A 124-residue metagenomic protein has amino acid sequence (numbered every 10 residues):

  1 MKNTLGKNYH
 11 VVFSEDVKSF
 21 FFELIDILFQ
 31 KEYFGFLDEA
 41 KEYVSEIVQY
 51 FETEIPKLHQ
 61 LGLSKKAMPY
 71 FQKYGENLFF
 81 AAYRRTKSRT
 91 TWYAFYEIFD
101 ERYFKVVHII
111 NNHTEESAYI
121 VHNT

Functional and structural regions predicted by a protein language model:
M1-R85: Basic, Lys/Arg-enriched alpha-helical interface segments
K2-T4, A82-T124: Enriched for short, Lys/Arg-rich terminal
